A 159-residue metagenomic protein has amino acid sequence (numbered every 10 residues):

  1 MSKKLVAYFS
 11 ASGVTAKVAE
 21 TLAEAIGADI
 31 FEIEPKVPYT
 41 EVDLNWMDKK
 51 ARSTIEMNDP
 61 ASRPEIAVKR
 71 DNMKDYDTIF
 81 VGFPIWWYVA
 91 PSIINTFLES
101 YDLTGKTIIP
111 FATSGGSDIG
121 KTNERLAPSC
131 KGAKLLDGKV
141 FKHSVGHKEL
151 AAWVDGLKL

Functional and structural regions predicted by a protein language model:
M1-T78, Y88-A90, N95-E99, K148-L159: N-terminal beta1-alpha1-beta2 submodule of the flavodoxin-like/Rossmannoid cofactor-binding fold
I26-A28, K106, A133-K134: A structural micro-motif
M73, E99-G105, S129-C130: Short, conserved loop/helix-junction motifs that constitute active-site signature segments in enzyme catalytic cores
F83-P84: Glycine-rich, N-terminal phosphate-binding loop of Rossmann-like dinucleotide-binding domains
W87-Y88, G116: Acidic catalytic loop of the alpha/beta-hydrolase fold
I109-V145: Short, glycine-/small-residue-rich phosphate/pyrophosphate-handling segment
